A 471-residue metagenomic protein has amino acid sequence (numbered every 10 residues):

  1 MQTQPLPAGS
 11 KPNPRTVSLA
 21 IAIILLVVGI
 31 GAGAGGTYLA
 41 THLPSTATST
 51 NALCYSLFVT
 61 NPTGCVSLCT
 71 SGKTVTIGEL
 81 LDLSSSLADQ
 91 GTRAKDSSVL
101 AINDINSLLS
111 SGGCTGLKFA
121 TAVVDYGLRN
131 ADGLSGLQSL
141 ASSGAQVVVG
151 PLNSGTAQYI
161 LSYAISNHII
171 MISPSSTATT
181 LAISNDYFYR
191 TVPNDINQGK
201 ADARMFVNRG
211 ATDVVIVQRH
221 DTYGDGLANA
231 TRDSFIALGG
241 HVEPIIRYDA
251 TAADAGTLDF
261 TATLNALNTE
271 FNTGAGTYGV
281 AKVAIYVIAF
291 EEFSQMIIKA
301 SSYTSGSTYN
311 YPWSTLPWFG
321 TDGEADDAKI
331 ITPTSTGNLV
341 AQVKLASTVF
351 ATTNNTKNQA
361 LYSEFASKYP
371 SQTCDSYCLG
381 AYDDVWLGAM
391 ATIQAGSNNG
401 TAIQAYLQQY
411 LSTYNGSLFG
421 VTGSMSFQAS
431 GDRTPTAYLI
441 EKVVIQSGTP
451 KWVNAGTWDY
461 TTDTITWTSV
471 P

Functional and structural regions predicted by a protein language model:
M1-P471: Extracytosolic ligand-binding ectodomains
